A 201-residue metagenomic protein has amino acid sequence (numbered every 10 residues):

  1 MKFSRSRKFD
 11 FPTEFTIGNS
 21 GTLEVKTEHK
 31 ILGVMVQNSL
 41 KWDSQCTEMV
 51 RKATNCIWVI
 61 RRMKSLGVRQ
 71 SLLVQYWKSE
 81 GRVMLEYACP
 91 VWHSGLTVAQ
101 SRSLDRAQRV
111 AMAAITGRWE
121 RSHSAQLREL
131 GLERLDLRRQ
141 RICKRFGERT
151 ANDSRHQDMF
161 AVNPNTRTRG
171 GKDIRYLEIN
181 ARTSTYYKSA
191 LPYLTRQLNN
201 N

Functional and structural regions predicted by a protein language model:
M1-T27: Short, conserved micro-motifs composed of acidic
F3-S6, G18, M35-Q37, Y193-T195: Structured loops at beta-to-helix junctions and adjacent beta-edge loops in soluble globular domains
F11-E14, D43-C46, R139, N199-N201: Short conserved micro-motifs at the rims of enzyme active sites and ligand-binding pockets
G21, W42-M49, L66, Q70-W77 (+5 more regions): Generic alpha-helical structural element
T22-V91: Basic, alpha-helical interaction scaffolds
Q75-K78, M84-L85, C89-A99, R109-G117: Arg/Lys-enriched, amphipathic patches
T97-N201: Short linear motifs embedded in intrinsically disordered, charge-biased segments
